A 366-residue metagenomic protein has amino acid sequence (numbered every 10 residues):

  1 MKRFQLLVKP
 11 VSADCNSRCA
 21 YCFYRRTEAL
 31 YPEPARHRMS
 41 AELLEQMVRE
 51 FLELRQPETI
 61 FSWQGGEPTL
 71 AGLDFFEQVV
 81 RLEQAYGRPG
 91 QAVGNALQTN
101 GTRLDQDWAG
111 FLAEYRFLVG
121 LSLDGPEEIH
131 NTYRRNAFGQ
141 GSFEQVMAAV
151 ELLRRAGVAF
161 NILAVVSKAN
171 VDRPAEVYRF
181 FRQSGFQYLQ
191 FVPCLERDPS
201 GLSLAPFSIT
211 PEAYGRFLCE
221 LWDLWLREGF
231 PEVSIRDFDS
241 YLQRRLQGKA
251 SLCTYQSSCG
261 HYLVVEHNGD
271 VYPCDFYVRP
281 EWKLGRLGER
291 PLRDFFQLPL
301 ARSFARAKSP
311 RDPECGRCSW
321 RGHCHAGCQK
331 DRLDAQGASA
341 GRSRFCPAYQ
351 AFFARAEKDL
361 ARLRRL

Functional and structural regions predicted by a protein language model:
K2-E42: Canonical Radical SAM [4Fe-4S] cluster-binding loop centered on the CxxxCxxC motif and its immediate flanking residues
L6-V8, I60-G66, G94-T99, I235-D237: Extended hydrophobic secondary-structure segments that form protein cores and membrane-embedded regions
V11-R18, E67-L70, C259, C315-R317 (+1 more regions): Cysteine-centered iron-sulfur cluster-binding motifs in ferredoxin-type domains/subunits of redox enzymes
V48-R49, E53-S62, A71-C194: Radical SAM/AdoMet-radical enzyme domain recognition
A137-E144, E151, R155-T254, S258 (+2 more regions): Radical SAM enzyme [4Fe-4S]-AdoMet core and its adjacent flexible, acidic and glycine-rich loops/tails across
H267: Short, ordered coil/turn segments that flank beta-strands lining enzyme active or ligand-binding pockets
V278-L366: Flexible mid-to-C-terminal extensions adjoining Fe-S/redox cofactors in radical SAM and related proteins
